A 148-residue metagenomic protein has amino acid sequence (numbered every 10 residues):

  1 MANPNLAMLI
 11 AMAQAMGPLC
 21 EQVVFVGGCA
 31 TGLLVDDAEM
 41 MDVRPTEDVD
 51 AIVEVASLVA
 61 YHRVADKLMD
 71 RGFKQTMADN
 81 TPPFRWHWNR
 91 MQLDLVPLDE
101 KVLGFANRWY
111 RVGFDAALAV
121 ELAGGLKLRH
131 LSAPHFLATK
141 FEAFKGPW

Functional and structural regions predicted by a protein language model:
M1-W148: Compositionally biased terminal segments of proteins
